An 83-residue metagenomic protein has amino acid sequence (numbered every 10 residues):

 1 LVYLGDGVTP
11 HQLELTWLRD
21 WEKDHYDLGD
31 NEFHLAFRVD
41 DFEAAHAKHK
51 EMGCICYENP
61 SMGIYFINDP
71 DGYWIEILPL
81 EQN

Functional and structural regions predicted by a protein language model:
L1-D27, W74-E81: Conserved short beta-strand elements that form part of the metal-binding/catalytic scaffold of enzyme active sites
Y3, E43-N83: Vicinal oxygen chelate
G5, A36-D40: Short hydrophobic/aromatic beta-strand micro-patches that form the beta-sheet surface supporting nucleotide- or nucleic
L28-G29, H49: Short, flexible helix/strand-to-coil boundary loops that buttress conserved ligand/catalytic motifs in alpha/beta
D30-H34: Eukaryotic phosphotyrosine signaling hubs
